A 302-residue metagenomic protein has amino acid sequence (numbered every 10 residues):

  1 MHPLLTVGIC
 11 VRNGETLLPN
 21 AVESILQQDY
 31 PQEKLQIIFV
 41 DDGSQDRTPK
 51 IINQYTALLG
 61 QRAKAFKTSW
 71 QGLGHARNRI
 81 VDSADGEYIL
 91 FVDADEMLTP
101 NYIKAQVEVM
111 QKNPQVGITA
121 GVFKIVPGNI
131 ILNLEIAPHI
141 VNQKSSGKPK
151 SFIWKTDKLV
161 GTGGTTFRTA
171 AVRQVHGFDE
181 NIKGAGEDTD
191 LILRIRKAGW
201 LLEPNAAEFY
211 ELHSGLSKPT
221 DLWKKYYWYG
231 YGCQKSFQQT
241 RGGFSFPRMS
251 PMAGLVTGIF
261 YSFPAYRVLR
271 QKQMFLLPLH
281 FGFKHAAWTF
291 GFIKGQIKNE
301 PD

Functional and structural regions predicted by a protein language model:
S24, D41-K50, D93-E96: A conserved acidic beta->alpha catalytic loop
S24-K34: Short, acidic, metal-binding catalytic loop of nucleotide-sugar glycosyltransferases
T68-A84, A105: Glycine-rich, basic loop-to-helix element that forms the pyrophosphate-binding segment of sugar-nucleotide handling
I89: Short aromatic/hydrophobic "clamp" motif used to bind/position activated sugar donors
N101-N133: Conserved donor NDP-sugar-binding/catalytic core segment of glycosyltransferases
G147-F167, K183-G184: A recurrent flexible, glycine/aromatic-enriched loop bordering the glycosyltransferase active site that acts as
G184-L193: Acidic donor-binding loop at a coil-to-helix junction in glycosyltransferase catalytic cores that engages
A206-K284: Active-site-adjacent helix/loop segment of glycosyltransferases that harbors family-specific signature motifs
